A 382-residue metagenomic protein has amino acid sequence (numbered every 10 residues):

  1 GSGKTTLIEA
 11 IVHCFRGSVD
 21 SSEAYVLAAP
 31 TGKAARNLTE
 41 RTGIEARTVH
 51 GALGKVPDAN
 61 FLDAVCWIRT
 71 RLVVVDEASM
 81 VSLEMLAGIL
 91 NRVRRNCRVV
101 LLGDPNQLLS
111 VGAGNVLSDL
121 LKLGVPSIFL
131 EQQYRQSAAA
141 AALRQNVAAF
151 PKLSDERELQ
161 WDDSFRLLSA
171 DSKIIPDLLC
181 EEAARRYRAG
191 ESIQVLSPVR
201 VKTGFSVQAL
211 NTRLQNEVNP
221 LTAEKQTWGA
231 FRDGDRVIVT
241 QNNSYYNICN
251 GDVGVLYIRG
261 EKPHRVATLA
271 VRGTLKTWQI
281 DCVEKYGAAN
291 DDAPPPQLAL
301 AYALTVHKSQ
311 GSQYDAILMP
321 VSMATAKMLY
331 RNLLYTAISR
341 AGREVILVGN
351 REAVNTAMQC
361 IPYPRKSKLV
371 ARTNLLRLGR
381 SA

Functional and structural regions predicted by a protein language model:
S2, S22, T70, N96 (+6 more regions): Active-site lining segments that contact anionic ligands and/or coordinate catalytic metals
S2-W161: ASCE P-loop NTPase helicase motor core
A28, L72-D76, V100, Q194-L196 (+3 more regions): Structural motif
A35-R36, L109, T203-F205, A353-A357: Short, charged/polar "capping" segments at the starts of alpha-helices and the immediately preceding loops
G43-I44, I89-R92, L210-Q215, L333-A337 (+1 more regions): Short, solvent-exposed amphipathic alpha-helical segments in soluble enzyme and RNA/protein-processing domains
I68, R94, A230-D233, C249 (+1 more regions): Residue-level recognition of short, solvent-exposed, well-ordered loop/turn junctions that link secondary-structure
P105-C249, G254-P263: Conserved helicase motor core of P-loop NTPases
D252-A382: C-terminal accessory regions
